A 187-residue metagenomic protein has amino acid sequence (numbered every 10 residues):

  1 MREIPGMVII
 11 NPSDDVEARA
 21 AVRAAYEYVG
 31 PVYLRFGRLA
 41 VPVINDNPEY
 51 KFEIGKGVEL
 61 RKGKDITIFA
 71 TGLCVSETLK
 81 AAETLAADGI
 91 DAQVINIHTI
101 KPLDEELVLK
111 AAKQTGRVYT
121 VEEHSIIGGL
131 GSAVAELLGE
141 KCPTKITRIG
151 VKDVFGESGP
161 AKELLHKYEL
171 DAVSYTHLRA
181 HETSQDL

Functional and structural regions predicted by a protein language model:
M1-E27: Conserved thiamine diphosphate
N11-P12, R35-G37, F69-A70, E122 (+1 more regions): Short beta-strand segments
A20-P31, A40-A87, E106-L107: Glycine-/acidic-rich phosphate or pyrophosphate-binding loops and their flanking alpha/beta elements
Q93-A111: Generic long, charged, amphipathic alpha-helical segments
S132-K145: A short, gly/pro- and small-residue-rich
K145, V151-S158: Short, flexible loop segments at boundaries between secondary-structure elements
A161-A172: Short, flexible active-site recognition loops that position polar ligands and cofactors
T176-T183: Conserved small/polar residues in nucleotide/adenosyl-binding loops
